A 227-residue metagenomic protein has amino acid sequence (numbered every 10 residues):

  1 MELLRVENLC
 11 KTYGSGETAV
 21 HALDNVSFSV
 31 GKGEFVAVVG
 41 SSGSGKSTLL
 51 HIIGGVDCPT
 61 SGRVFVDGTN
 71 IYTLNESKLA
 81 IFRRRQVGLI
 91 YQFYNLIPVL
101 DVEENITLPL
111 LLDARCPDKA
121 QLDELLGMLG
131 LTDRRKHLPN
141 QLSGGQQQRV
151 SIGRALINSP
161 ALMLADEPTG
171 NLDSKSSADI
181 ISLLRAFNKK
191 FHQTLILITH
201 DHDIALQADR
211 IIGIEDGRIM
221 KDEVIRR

Functional and structural regions predicted by a protein language model:
E2-I214: ABC family nucleotide-binding domain
I211-E223: H-loop (His-switch) and adjacent beta-strand-loop-beta switch element of ABC-type ATPase nucleotide-binding domains
R226-R227: ABC ATPase nucleotide-binding domains
